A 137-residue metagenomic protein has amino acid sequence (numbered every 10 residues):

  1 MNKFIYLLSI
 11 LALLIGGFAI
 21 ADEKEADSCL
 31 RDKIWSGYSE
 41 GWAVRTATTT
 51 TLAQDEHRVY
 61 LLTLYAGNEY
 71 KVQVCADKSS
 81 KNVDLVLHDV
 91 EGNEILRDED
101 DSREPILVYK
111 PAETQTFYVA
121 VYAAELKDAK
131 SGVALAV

Functional and structural regions predicted by a protein language model:
M1-L8: Bacterial N-terminal signal peptides that target proteins for export
L8-G16: Bacterial N-terminal signal peptides
I15-E23: Sec/Tat signal peptide C-region and signal peptidase I cleavage site
D22-G41, Y118-V137: C-terminal edge strands of extracellular/lumenal beta-sandwich accessory domains
V44-Y65, E69: Non-catalytic, beta-strand-enriched accessory regions in extracellular/secretory proteins and membrane protein
T50, L96-D101: Short beta-strand segments within Ig-like beta-sandwich modules, predominantly Fibronectin type-III
L62-L64, V74-K78, P111, A123: Non-cytosolic beta-sheet module surface loops
K78-E94: Short, surface-exposed beta-strand/strand-loop-strand elements in extracellular ectodomains
